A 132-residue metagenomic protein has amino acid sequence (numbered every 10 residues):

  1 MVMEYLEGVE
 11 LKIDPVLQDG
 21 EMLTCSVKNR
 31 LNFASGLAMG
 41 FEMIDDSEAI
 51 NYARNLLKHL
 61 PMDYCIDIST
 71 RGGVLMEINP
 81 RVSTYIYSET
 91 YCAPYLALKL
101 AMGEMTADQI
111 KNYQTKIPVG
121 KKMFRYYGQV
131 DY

Functional and structural regions predicted by a protein language model:
M1-P61, R71-L75, N79: Phosphate-binding site of ATP-dependent enzymes
A38-M43, R81-L96: ATP-dependent carboxylate-activation loops
R54, Y95-K99: Predominant activation on well-ordered alpha-helical scaffold segments within soluble catalytic domains
L60, C92-L96, T106: Secondary-structure junction/capping motif
D63-C65: Short secondary-structure junction motifs
I68: Catalytic phosphate/metal-binding cores of nucleic-acid and nucleotide-processing enzymes, i.e., regions that mediate
K99-Y132: Peripheral (often C-terminal) accessory segments that flank ATP-dependent C-N-forming ligase machineries
